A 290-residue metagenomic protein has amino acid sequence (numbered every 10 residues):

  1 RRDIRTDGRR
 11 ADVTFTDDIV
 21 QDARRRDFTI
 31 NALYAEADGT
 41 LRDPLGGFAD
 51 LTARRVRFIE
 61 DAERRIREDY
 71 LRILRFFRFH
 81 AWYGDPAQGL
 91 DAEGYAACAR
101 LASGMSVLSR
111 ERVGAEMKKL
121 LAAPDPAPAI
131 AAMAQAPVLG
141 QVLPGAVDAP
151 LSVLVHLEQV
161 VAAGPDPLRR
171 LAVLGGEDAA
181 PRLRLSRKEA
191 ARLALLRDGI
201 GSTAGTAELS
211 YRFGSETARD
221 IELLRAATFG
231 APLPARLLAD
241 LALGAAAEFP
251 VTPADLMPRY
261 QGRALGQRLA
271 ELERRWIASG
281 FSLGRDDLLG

Functional and structural regions predicted by a protein language model:
R1-G290: Catalytic cores of the polymerase beta-like nucleotidyltransferase superfamily and closely associated nucleotide
